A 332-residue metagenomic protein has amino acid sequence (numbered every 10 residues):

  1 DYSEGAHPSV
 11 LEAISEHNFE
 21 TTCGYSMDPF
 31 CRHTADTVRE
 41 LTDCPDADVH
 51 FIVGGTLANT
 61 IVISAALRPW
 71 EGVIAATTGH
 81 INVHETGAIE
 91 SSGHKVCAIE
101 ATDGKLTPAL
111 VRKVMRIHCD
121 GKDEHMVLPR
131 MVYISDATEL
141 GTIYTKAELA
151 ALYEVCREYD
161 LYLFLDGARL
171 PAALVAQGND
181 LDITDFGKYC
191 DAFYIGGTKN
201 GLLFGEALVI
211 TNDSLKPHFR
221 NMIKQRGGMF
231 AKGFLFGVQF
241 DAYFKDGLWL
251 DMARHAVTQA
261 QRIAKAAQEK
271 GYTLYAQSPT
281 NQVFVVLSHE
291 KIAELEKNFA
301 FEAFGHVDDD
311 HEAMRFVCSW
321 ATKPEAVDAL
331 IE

Functional and structural regions predicted by a protein language model:
H7-G54, T77-N82, A88: Conserved N-terminal alpha-helix of the aminotransferase class I/II PLP-enzyme fold
A65-V83, R112: Conserved PLP-anchoring active-site segment centered on the Schiff-base-forming lysine
P69-W70, Q261-I331: Conserved C-terminal alpha-helix-loop-beta "cap" of PLP-dependent enzymes that closes/shapes the active-site mouth
V73, V96-C97, L163-L165, L274 (+1 more regions): Hydrophobic beta-strand scaffold residues
G93-E139, Y144-A151: PLP-dependent aminotransferase-class I/II
T102, L128-R130, S135-T138, I143 (+1 more regions): Active-site C-terminal subdomain of aminotransferase-like
Y144-A176: Catalytic PLP-binding core of fold-type I/II PLP enzymes
